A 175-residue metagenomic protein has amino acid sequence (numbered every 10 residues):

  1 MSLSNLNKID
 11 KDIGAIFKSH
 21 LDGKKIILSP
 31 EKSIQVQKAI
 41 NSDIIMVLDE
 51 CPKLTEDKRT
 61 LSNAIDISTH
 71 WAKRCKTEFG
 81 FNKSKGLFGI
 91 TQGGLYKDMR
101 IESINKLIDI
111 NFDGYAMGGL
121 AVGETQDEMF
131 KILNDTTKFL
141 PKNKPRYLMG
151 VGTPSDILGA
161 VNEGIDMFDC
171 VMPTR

Functional and structural regions predicted by a protein language model:
M1-K83: Non-catalytic, usually N-terminal nucleic-acid engagement modules in DNA/RNA processing proteins
E78, N82-F88, Q92-R175: Glycine-rich phosphate/ribose-binding loops and adjacent secondary-structure elements that form binding surfaces
